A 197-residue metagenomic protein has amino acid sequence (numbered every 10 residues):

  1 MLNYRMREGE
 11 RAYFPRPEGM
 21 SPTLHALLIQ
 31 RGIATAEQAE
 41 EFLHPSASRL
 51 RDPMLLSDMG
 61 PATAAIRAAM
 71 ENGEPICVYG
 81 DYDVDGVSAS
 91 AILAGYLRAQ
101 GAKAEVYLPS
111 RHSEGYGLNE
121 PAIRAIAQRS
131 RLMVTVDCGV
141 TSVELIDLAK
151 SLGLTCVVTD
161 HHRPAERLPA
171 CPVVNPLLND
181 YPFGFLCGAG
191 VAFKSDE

Functional and structural regions predicted by a protein language model:
M1-E197: Replace "Mg2+/Mn2+-dependent" with "divalent metal-dependent
